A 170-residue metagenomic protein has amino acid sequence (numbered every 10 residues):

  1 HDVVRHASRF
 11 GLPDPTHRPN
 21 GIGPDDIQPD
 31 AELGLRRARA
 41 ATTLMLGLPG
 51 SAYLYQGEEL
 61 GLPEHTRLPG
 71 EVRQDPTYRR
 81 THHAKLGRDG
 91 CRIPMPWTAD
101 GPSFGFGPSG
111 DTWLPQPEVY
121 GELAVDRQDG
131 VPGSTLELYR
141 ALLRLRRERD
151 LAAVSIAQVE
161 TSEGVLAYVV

Functional and structural regions predicted by a protein language model:
H1-V170: Active-site and adjacent substrate-binding regions of carbohydrate-active enzymes
